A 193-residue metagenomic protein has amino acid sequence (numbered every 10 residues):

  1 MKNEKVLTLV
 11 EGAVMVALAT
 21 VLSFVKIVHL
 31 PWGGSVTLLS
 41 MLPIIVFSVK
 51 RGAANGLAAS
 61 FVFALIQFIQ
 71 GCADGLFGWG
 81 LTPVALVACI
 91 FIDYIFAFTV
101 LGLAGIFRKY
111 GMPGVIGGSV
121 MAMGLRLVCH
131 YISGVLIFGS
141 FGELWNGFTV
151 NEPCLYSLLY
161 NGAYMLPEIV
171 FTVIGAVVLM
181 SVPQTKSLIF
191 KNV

Functional and structural regions predicted by a protein language model:
M1-V193: Loop-helix junctions at membrane interfaces
